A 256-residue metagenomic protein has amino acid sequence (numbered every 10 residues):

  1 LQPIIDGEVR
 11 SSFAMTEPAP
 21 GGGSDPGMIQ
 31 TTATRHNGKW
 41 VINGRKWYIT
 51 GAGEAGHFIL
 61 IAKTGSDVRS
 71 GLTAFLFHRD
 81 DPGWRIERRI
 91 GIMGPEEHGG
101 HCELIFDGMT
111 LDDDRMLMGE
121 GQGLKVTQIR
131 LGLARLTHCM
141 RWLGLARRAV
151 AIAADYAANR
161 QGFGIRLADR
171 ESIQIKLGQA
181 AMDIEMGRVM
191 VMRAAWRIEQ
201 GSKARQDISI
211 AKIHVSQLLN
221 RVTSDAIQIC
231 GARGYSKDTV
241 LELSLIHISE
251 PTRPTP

Functional and structural regions predicted by a protein language model:
G7, R35-K39, E103-G108, Q122 (+1 more regions): Alpha-helical interface subdomain recognition
G7-E17: A short, Trp-centered hydrophobic/proline-enriched beta-strand micro-motif
S12, M28-T32, K39, H57-I61 (+3 more regions): Conserved hydrophobic/aromatic beta-strand scaffold that supports enzyme active sites
P20-D25, W40: Hydrophobic, small-residue-rich alpha-helical packing segments that form membrane-like cores
M28, P82-M109: Flexible, small-/acidic-enriched active-site or ligand-binding loops
R45-E87: A short core secondary-structure module
R115-E120: Cytochrome P450 core scaffold surrounding the K-helix E-X-X-R motif and the conserved "meander" helix-loop region
I248-P256: A short, hydrophobic C-terminal helix/tail in secreted or cell-surface proteins
